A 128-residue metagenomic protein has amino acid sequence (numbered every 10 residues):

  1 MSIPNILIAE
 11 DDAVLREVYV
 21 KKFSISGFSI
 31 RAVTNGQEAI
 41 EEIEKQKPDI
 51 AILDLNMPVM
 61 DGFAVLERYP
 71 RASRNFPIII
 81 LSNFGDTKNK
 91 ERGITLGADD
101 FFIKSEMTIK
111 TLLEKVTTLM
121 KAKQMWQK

Functional and structural regions predicted by a protein language model:
E10: Conserved acidic carboxylate
A13-R31: Two-component/phosphorelay signaling modules centered on CheY-like receiver
V33-Q37: Conserved Asp/Asn-Gly motif in the active-site loop of CheY-like receiver
Q46-I52: Active-site beta3 strand of CheY-like receiver
D54, S82: Active-site residues of response regulator receiver
M57: Receiver (REC) domain active-site loop signature in two-component systems and cognate sites in sensor histidine kinases
